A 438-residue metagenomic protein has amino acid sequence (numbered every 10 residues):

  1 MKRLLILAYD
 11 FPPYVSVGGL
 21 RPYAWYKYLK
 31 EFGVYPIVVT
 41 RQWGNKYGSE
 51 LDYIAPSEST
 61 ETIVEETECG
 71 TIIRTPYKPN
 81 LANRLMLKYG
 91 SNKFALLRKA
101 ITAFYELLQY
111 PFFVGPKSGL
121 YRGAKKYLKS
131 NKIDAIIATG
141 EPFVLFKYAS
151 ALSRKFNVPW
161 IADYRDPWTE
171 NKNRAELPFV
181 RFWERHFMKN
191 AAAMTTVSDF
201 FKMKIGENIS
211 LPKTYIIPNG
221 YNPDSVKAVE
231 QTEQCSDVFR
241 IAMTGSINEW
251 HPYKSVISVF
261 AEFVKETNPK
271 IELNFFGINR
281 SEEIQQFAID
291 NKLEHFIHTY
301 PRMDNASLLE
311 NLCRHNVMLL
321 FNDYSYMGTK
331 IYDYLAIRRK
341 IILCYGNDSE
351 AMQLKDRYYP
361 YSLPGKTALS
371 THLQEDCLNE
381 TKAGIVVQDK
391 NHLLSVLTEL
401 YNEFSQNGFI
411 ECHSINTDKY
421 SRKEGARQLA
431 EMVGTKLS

Functional and structural regions predicted by a protein language model:
M1-Y77, A193, T214, F263-E266 (+1 more regions): N-terminal subdomain of nucleotide-sugar transferases
A24, P111, G115-S118, R122-K125 (+3 more regions): Membrane-proximal helix-turn-helix segments that form the acceptor-binding/catalytic region of lipid-linked
N83-A135: Conserved nucleotide-sugar donor-binding subdomain of glycosyltransferases
A192, E310-Y326, R339-L343, N347: Acidic donor-binding loop of glycosyltransferase active sites
F200, G220: Carbohydrate-associated surface elements
E233-H251, I257-S258, G425: Conserved donor-binding/catalytic core segment of Leloir-type glycosyltransferases
G277, E282-L309: Nucleotide-activated donor-binding/catalytic signature segment of Leloir-type glycosyltransferases, i.e., the conserved
V386-S395, N402-G434: A charged, aromatic-enriched C-terminal amphipathic alpha-helix characteristic of glycosyltransferases across folds
